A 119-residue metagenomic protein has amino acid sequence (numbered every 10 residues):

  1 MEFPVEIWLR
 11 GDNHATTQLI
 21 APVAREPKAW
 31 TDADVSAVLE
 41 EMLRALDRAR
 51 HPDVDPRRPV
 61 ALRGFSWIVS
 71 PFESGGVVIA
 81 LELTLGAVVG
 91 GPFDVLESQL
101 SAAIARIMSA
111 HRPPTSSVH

Functional and structural regions predicted by a protein language model:
M1-H119: Positively charged, low-complexity terminal tracts and the immediately adjacent first secondary-structure elements
